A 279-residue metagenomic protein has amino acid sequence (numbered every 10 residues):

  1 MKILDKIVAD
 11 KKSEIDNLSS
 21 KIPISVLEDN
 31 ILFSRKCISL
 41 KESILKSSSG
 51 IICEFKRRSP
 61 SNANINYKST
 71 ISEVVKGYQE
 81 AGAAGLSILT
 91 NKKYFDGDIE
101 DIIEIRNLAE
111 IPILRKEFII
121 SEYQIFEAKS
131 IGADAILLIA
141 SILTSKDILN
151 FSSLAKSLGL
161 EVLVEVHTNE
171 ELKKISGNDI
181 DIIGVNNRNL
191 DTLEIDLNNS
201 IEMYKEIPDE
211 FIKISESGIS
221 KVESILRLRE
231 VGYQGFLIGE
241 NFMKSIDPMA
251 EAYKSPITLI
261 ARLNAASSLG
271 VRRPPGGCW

Functional and structural regions predicted by a protein language model:
K2-N66: An N-cap/entry alpha-helix motif that binds or orients negatively charged groups
I7, C53, Y78, A128 (+4 more regions): Conserved, mostly hydrophobic/aromatic
C37-I38, S47, D96-F118, L149-V164 (+4 more regions): Alpha-helix-loop-beta-strand connector modules within alpha/beta enzyme cores
F55-T70, P112-I120, L163-E165, I214-I219: Active-site mouth loops of central-metabolism enzymes
P60-S69, V74-Y94, I175-Y204: Glycine/Thr-rich beta-alpha phosphate-binding loop at enzyme active sites
G82-A83, L108-I111, S130-I136, K156-L160 (+3 more regions): Glycine-enriched alpha-helix->loop->beta-strand junction motifs that scaffold or abut catalytic
I120-I131, N169-N178, I219-I238: Catalytic cores of alpha/beta
E127-D147, G184-L193, Y233-E251: Glycine-rich phosphate-binding active-site loops on the catalytic face of alpha/beta enzymes
